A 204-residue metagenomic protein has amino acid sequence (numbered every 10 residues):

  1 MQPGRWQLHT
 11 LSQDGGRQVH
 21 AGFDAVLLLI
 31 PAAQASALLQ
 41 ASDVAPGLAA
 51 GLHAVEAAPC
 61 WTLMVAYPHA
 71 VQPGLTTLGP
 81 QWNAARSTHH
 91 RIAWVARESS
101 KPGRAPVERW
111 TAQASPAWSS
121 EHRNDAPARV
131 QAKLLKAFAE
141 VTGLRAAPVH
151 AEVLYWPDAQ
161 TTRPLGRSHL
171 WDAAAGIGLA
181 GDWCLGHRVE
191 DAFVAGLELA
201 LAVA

Functional and structural regions predicted by a protein language model:
M1-A21: Conserved beta-strand-loop-beta-strand element in the redox core of flavoprotein oxidoreductases
M1-W6, P106, T161-R163: A short, glycine/Asx- and small/polar-enriched loop/turn that sits immediately N-terminal to a beta-strand
S12, P31-A32, P116: Short glycine-/small-residue-rich Rossmann-like dinucleotide-binding loops
G16-G79, L144-A146: Central helical "cap/lid" subdomain
M64-Q72, T76-R123, R129, K133-T142: Active-site substrate-recognition segment that forms the wall of the catalytic cavity or substrate channel
T111, S168-A200: Short FAD-binding loop at a beta-strand-to-alpha-helix junction that anchors the flavin cofactor in diverse
A132-A175: Flavin (FAD/FMN) cofactor-binding core of flavoprotein oxidoreductases
A202-A204: Active-site-proximal substrate-binding core of FAD-dependent oxidoreductases
